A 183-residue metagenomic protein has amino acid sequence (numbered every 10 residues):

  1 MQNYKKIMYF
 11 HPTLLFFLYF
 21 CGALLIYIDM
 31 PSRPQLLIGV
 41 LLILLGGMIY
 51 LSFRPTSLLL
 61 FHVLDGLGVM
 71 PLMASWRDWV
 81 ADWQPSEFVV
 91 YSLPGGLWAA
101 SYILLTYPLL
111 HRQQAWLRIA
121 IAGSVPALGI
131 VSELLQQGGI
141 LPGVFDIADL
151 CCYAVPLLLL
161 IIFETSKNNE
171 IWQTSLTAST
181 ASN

Functional and structural regions predicted by a protein language model:
Q2-N3, T180: Short, low-complexity interaction segments enriched in Ser/Thr/Pro/Gly
Y4-K5, L24: Residue-level detector of alpha-helical transmembrane segments in integral membrane proteins
K5-K6, K167: Context-gated lysine
H11-T13, F17, C21-N183: Bulky hydrophobic segments
